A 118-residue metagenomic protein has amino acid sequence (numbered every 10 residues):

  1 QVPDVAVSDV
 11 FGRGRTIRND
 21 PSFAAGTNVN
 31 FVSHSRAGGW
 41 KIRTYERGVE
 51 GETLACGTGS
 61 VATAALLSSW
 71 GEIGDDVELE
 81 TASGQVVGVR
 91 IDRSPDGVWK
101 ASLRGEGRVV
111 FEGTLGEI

Functional and structural regions predicted by a protein language model:
Q1-A55, A62-I118: Active-site proximal loop and beta-alpha junction motif in alpha/beta enzyme cores
